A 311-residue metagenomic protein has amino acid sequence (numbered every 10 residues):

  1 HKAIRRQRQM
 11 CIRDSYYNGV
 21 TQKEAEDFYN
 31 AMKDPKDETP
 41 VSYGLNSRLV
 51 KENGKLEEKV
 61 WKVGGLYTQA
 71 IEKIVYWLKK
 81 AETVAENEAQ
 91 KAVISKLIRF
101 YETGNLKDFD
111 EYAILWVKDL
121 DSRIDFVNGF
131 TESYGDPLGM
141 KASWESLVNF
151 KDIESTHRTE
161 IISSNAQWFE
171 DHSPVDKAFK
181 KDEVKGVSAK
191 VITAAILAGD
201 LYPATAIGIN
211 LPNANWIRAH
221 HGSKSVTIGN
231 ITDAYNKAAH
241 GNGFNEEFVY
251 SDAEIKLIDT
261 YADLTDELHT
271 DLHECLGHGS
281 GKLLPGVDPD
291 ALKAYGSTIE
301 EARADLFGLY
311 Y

Functional and structural regions predicted by a protein language model:
K2-I12: Single conserved hydrophobic/aromatic residue that forms the stacking wall/gate of nucleotide- or nucleobase-binding
R13-E72, A92: Conserved functional hotspot residues or short segments at active or partner-binding sites across diverse domains
E57-Y67, L78-V84, E254-I258, D290-T298: Second-shell loop/turn segments in exported
I71-L78, I94-E102: Short amphipathic alpha-helical coiled-coil/interface segments
Y112-N149: Active-site-proximal, well-structured secondary-structure segments within enzyme catalytic domains
D182-P289: Active-site-adjacent "gating/activation" loops or surface patches in catalytic cores
A291-Y311: Post-HExxH zinc-binding segment in Zn-dependent metallohydrolases
